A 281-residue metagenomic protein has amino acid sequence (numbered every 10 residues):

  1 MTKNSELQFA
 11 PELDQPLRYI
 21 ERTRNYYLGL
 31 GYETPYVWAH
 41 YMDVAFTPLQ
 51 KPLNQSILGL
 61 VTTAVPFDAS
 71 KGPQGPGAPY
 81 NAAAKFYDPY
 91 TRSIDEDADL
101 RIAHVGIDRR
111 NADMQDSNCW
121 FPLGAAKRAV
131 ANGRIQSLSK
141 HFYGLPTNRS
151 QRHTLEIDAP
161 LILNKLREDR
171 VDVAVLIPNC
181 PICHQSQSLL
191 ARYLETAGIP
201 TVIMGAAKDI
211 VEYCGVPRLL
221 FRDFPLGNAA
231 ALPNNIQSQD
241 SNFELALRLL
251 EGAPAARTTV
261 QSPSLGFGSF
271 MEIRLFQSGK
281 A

Functional and structural regions predicted by a protein language model:
T2-A281: Metallocofactor- and cofactor-centric catalytic cores in central/energy metabolism, strongly enriched
